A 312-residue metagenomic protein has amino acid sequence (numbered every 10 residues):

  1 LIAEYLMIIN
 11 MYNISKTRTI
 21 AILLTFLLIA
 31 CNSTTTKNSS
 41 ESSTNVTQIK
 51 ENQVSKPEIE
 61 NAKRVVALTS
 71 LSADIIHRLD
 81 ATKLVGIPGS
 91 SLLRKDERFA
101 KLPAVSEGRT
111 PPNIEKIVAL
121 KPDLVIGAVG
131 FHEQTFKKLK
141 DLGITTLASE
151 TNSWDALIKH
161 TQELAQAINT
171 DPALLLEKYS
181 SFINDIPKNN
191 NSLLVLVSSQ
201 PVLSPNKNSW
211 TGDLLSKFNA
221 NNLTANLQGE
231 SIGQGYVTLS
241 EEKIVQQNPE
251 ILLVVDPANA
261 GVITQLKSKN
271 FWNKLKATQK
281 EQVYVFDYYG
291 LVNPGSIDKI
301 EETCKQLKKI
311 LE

Functional and structural regions predicted by a protein language model:
L6-N13, T17-T19, C31-A73, T170-L196 (+3 more regions): Bacterial Sec-exported substrate-binding components of ABC uptake systems
A21-I29: Bacterial N-terminal signal peptides
I49, I158-I168, P172-L174, Q247 (+1 more regions): Structured C-terminal subdomain patch of bacterial secreted/periplasmic proteins
R64-L120, L124-V129, L223: A short, structured surface patch at a secondary-structure boundary
P88, G212-G233, D287: His/Asp/Glu-enriched short active-site or ligand-binding loop at hydrolase and phosphoryl-transfer sites
V105-E115, G229-E241: Short helix-initiation/N-cap motifs at beta->coil->alpha
N113-I114, K121-I126, E241-V254: Proline-aspartate-enriched helix->loop->beta-strand connector
Q134, E150-A165, L194-L214, A260: Extracytoplasmic ligand-binding site segments that recognize negatively charged/polar headgroups
